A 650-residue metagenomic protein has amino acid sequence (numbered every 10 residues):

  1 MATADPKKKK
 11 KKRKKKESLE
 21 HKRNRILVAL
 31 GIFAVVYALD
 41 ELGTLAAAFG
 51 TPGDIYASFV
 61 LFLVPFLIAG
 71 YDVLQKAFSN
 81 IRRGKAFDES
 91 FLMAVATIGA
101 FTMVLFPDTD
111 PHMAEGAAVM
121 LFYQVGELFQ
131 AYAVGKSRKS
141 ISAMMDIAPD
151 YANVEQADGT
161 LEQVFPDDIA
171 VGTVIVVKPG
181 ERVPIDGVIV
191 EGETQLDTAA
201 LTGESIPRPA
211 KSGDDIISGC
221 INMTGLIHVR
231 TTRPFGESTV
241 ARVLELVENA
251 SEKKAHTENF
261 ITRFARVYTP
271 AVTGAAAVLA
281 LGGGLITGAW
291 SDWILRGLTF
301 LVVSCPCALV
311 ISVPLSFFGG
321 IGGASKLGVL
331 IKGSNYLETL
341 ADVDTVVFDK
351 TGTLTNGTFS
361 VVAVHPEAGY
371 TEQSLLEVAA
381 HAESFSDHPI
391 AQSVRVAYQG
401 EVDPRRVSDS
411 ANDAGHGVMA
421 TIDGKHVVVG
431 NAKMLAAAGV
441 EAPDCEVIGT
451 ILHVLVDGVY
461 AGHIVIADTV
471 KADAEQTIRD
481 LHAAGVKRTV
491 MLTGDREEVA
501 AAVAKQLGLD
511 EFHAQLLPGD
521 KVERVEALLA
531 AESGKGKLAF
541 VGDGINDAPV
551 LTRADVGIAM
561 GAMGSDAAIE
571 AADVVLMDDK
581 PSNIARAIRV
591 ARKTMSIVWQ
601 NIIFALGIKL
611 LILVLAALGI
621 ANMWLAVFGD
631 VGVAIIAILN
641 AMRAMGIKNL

Functional and structural regions predicted by a protein language model:
M1-A57, V64, D158-Q163, A241 (+5 more regions): Flexible metal-binding regulatory segments at protein termini and peripheral loops
A2-K16, F62-Y151, A170-I175, R182 (+5 more regions): Actuator/coupling domain of P-type ATPases
A29-G31, N259-W290, R296-P314, W599-F628: Bilayer-spanning, highly hydrophobic alpha-helical transmembrane segments
A77, H112, A133, A152 (+26 more regions): Residue-level signature of catalytic and energy-coupling elements of molecular machines, predominantly ATP/GTP-dependent
F78-D88, F129-A143, L315-S334, M642-L650: Juxtamembrane helix-loop transition segments at the membrane interface in multi-pass membrane proteins
E89-A94, L201, F260, L295 (+2 more regions): Conserved catalytic phosphorylation-site environment of P-type ATPases
K178, H365-R488, E497, L509-V525: P-type ATPase nucleotide-binding
I422-G424, V456-Q600, I608: Conserved ATP-binding TGD loop and adjacent catalytic N/P-domain core of P-type ATPases
